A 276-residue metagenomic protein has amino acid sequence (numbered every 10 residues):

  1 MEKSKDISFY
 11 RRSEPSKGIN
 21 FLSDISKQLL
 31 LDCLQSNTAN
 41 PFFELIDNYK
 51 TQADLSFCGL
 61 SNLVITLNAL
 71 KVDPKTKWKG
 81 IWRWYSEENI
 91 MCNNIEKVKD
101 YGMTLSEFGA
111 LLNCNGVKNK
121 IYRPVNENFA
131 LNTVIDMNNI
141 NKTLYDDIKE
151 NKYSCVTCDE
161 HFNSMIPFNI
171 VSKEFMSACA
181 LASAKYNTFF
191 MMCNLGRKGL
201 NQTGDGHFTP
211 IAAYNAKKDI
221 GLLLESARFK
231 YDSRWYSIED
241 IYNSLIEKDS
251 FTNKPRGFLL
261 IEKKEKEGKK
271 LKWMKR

Functional and structural regions predicted by a protein language model:
M1-S23: Long, acidic, intrinsically disordered low-complexity segments
E2-S4, E150-N151, N253: Generic cytosolic/nucleocytoplasmic N-terminal low-complexity/intrinsically disordered segments
P15-D146, C155-I166, S250-E265, K270-R276: Cysteine-nucleophile protease catalytic domains, especially the papain-like/related folds used in DUB/UBL proteases
S36-T38, E44-I46, V98-K99, F168-K173 (+3 more regions): A short linear-motif detector with a strong N-terminal bias
C58-L70, F108, C179, K185 (+7 more regions): Generic hydrophobic secondary-structure signal
K71, K79, G206, L223-L224 (+1 more regions): A generic "cationic amphipathic patch" detector
E127-E225: Active-site-adjacent substructure of cysteine-protease-like catalytic cores
N215-R276: Noncatalytic regulatory segments and standalone regulatory/sensor domains
